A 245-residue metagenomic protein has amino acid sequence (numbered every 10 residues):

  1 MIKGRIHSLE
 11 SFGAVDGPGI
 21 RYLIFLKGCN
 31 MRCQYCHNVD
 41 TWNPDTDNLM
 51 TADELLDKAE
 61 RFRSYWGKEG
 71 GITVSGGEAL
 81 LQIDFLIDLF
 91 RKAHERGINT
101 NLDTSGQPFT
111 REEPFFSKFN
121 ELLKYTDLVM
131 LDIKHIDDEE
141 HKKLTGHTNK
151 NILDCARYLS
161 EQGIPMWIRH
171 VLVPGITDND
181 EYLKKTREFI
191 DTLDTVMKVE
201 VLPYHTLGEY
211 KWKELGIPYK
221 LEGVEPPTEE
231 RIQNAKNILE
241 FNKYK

Functional and structural regions predicted by a protein language model:
M1-L26, M31-N48, R61-K68: N-terminal [4Fe-4S]-dependent radical SAM core
M1-V15, L172-K245: Auxiliary Fe-S-binding modules of radical SAM enzymes
D40-P44, K142-T148, G216-V224: Short glycine-enriched, charge-decorated loop/helix-capping segments at active-site entrances that position
D47-D57: Short cysteine/histidine-rich metal-coordination sites, predominantly Zn2+-binding motifs
L49, G146-N149, P226-E229: Short, conserved loop/turn and helix-capping segments at secondary-structure boundaries that abut family-defining
E60-F62, K68-G71, L80-L202, L207: Conserved AdoMet/S-adenosylmethionine-binding subsite of the radical SAM
T73-S75: Short glycine-rich or small-residue beta-strand-to-loop segments that form or flank ligand, phosphate, metal/Fe-S
